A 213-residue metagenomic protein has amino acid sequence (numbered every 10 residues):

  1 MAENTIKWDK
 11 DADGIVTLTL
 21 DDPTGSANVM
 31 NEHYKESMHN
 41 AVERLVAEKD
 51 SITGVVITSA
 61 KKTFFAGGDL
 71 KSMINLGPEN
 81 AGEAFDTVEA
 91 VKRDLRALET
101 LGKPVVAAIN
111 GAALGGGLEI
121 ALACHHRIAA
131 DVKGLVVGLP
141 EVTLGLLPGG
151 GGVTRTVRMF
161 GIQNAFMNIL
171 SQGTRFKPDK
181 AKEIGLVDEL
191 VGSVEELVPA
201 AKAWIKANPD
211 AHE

Functional and structural regions predicted by a protein language model:
M1-D21, S26, L122, N164-E213: Amphipathic alpha-helical segments at domain termini/boundaries
M1-T58, G82, R93-R96: Conserved CoA-thioester-binding segment of acyl-CoA-metabolizing enzymes
E48-S51, S59-R93, A113, T143-G145: Glycine- (often His-adjacent) and acidic-residue-rich active-site loop that binds/positions the CoA thioester
A97-L144: Glycine-rich beta-to-alpha active-site loop
C124-G149, G185-A201: Gly/Pro- and small hydrophobic-enriched strand-loop and loop-to-helix capping segments that sit at the rims
V153-N164: Hydrophobic, secondary-structure "cap" segments at the distal end of domains
